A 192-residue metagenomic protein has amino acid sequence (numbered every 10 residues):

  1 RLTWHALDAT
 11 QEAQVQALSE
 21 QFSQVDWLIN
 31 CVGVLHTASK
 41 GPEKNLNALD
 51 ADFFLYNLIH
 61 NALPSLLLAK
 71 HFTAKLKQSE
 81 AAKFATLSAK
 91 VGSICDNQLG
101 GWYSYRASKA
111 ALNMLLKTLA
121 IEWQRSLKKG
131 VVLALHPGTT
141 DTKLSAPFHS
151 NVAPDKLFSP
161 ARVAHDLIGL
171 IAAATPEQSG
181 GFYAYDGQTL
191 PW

Functional and structural regions predicted by a protein language model:
R1-A13: Rossmann-fold cofactor-recognition segment
Q21-Q24, Q78-S79: Glycine-rich phosphate-binding loop signature in dinucleotide/nucleotide-binding domains
D26-W27, K83: Structural motif
L28-I29, G33: Conserved hydrophobic beta-strands of the Rossmann-like cofactor-binding core in SDR/related NAD(P)H-dependent
V34-A38, P42-I59, L63, Q78-S126: Catalytic loop of short-chain dehydrogenase/reductase
P64-A69: Conserved internal alpha-helix within the Rossmann fold of NAD(P)-dependent oxidoreductases
L87, R125-G138: Conserved beta-loop-beta element that borders a ligand/cofactor-binding pocket
G130, A134, T142, A146-W192: C-terminal helical subdomain
